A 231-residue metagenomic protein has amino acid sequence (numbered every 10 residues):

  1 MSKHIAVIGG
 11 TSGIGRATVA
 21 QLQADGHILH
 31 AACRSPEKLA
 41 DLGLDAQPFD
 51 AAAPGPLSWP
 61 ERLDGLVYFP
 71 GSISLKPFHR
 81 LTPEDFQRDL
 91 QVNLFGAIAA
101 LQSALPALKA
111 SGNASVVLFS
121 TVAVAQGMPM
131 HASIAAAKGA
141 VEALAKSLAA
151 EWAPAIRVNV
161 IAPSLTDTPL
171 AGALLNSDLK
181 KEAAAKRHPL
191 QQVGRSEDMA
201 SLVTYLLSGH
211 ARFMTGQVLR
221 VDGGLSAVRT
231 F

Functional and structural regions predicted by a protein language model:
T11, V19: N-terminal Rossmann NAD(P)H-binding glycine-rich loop of SDR-like oxidoreductase domains
P77-F78, T82-L90, A184: Substrate-binding pocket helix/loop in short-chain dehydrogenase/reductase
H79, Q126-A132, Q191, G209: Active-site loop immediately N-terminal to the catalytic Tyr-X3-Lys motif of short-chain dehydrogenase/reductase
P106, A149-P154, R212: Alpha-helical segment proximal to the catalytic Tyr-Lys
S115-A140, A145-A153, L165-T166: Catalytic loop of short-chain dehydrogenase/reductase
H188-M199: A conserved structural motif in NAD(P)-dependent oxidoreductases
T204, T215-F231: Short C-terminal tail/terminal secondary-structure segment of NAD(P)H-dependent dehydrogenase/reductase domains
